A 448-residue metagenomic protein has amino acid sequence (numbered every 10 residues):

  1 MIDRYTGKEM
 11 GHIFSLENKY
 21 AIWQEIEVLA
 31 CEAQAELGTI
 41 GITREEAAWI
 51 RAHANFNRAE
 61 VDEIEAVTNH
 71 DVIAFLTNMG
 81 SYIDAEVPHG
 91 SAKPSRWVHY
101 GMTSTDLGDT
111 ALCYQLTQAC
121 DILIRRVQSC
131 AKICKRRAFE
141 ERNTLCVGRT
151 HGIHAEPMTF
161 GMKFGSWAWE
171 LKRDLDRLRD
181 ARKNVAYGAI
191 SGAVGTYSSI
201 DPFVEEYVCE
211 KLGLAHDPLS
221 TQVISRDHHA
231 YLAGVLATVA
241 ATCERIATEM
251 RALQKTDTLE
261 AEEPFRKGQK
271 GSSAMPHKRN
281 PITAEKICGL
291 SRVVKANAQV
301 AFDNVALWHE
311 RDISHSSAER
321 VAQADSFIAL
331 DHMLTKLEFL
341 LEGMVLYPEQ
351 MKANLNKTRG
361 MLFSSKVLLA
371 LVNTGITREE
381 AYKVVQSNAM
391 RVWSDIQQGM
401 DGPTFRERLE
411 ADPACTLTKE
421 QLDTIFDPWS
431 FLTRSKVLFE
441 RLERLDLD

Functional and structural regions predicted by a protein language model:
M1-S191, Y197, D201-Y207, H216 (+5 more regions): A helix-coil-helix interface module used to build multimeric assemblies and to scaffold catalytic/cofactor sites
G11-S15, E60-D62, Q269-G289, R311-D325 (+4 more regions): Short beta-alpha connecting loops at secondary-structure transitions that line or flank enzyme active sites
A30-A33, L123, V127-C130, C134-R137 (+14 more regions): Amphipathic alpha-helices that form helix-helix packing interfaces
E32-A33, Q115-V127, L236-R245, M250 (+1 more regions): Alpha-helical support elements that line or immediately flank enzyme active sites and cofactor-binding pockets
F139-G161, E260-P264, G268-S272, H277-K278 (+2 more regions): Glycine-rich cofactor-pocket loops
Y207-V223: A short, charged helix-loop
H228-E260, K267-A329: A conserved active-site cap/scaffold subdomain adjacent to cofactor or substrate pockets
V293-I376, V384: Long, amphipathic alpha-helical stalk/connector segments used for oligomerization, subunit docking, or mechanical
